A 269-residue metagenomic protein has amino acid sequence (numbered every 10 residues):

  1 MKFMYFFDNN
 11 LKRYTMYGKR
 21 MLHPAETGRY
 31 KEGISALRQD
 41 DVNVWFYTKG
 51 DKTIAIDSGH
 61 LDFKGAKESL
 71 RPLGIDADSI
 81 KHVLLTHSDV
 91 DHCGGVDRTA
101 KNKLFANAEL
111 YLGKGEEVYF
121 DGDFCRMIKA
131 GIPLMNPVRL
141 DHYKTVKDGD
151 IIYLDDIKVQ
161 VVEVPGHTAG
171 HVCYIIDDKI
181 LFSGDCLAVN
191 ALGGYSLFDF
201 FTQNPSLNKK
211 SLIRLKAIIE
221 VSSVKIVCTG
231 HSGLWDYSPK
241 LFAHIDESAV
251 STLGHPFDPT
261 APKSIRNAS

Functional and structural regions predicted by a protein language model:
K2-K12, P259-S269: C-terminal regulatory/interaction regions
Y14-Y17, H23-P24, K114-V162, Q203-V224: Metallo-beta-lactamase
K19-L73, C173-G184, A188-V189: Conserved beta-strand hairpin/beta-sheet module of binuclear metal-dependent hydrolase folds, prominently
K52, S79, E109, S223-I226: Residues at the starts of beta-strands that form the adenosine-phosphate
I54-D57, L84, V161-E163: Short catalytic-loop micro-motif centered on adjacent basic/acidic residues
L61, K158-P165, A169-H244, S248-A249 (+1 more regions): Metallo-beta-lactamase
D62-G65, R71-D150, E247-G254, P259-K263: Active-site HxH/HxHxD metal-binding segment of metal-dependent hydrolases
K67-E68, V96-R98, F124-C125, D177 (+2 more regions): Short amphipathic alpha-helical segments
